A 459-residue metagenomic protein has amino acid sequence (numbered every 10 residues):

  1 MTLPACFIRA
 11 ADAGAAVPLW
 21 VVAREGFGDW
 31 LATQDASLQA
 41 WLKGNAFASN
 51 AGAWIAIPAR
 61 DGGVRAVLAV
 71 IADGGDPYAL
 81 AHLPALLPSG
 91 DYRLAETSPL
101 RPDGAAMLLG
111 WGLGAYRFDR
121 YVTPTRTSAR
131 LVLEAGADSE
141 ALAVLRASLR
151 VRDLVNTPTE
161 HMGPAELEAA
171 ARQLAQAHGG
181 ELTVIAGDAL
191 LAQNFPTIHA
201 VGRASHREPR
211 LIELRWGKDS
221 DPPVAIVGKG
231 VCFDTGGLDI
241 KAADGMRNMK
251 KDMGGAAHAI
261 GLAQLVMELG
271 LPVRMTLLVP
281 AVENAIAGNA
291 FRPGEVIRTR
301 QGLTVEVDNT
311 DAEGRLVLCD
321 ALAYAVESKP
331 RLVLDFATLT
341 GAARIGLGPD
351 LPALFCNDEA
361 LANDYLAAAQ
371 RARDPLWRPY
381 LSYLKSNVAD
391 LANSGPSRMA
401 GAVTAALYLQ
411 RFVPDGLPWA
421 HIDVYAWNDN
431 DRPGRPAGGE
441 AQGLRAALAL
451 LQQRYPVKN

Functional and structural regions predicted by a protein language model:
M1-G230: Short amphipathic alpha-helical segment within the helicase RecA-like ATPase core that mediates nucleic-acid
E168-N459: A generic structural signal for tightly packed, nonpolar segments enriched in small/aliphatic residues
